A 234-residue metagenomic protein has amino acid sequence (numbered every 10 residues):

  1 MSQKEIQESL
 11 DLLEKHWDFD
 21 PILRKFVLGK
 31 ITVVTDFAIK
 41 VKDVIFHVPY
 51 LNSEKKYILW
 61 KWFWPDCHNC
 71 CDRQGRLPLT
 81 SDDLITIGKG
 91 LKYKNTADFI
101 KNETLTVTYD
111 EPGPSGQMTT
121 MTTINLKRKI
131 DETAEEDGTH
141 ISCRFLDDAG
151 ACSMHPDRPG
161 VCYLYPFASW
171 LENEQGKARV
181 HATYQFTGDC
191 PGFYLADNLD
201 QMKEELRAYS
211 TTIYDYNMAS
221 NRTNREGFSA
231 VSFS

Functional and structural regions predicted by a protein language model:
M1-S234: Short loop/turn segments that flank or connect secondary-structure elements
